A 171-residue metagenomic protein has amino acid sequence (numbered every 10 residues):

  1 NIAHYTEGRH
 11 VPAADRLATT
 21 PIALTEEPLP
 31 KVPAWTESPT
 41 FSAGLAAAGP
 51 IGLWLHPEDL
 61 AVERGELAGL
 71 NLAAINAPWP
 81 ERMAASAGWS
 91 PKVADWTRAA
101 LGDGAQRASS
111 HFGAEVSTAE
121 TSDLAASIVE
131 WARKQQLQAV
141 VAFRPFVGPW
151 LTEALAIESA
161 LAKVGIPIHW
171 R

Functional and structural regions predicted by a protein language model:
N1-T20: Contiguous mid-protein beta-loop-alpha structural module that forms a pocket-lining wall or clamp of enzyme active
D15-R171: Trp/Phe/Arg-rich N-terminal binding region typifying the photolyase-homology
